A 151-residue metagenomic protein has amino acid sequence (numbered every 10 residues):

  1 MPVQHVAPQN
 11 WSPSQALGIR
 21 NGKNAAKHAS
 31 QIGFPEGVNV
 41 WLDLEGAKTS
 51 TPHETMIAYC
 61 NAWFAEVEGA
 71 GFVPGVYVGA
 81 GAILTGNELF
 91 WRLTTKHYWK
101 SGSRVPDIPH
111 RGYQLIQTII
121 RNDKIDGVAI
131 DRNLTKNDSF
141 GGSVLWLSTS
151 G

Functional and structural regions predicted by a protein language model:
M1-N61, G69: Substrate-binding cleft of extracellular glycoside hydrolase catalytic domains
M1-Q4, V38-L42, P74-V76, T94-G102 (+1 more regions): Hydrophobic faces of well-ordered beta-strands that scaffold small-molecule active sites in alpha/beta enzyme cores
H5-A7, E45-A47, G79-I83, S103 (+1 more regions): Active-site beta-loop-alpha junctions enriched in small/polar residues
I19-G22, Y77-G79, L93-K96: A short linear-motif detector with a strong N-terminal bias
E54-M56, T85-R92: Distinct, well-ordered alpha-helical segments
F64: Catalytic nucleophile-His microenvironment captured as a short glycine-rich beta-strand/loop that brackets
V67-G86: Aromatic-lined carbohydrate-recognition surfaces of secreted/lumenal glycan-active proteins
E88-G151: Functionally critical loop-and-helix segments that line ligand-binding/catalytic clefts of soluble enzyme domains
